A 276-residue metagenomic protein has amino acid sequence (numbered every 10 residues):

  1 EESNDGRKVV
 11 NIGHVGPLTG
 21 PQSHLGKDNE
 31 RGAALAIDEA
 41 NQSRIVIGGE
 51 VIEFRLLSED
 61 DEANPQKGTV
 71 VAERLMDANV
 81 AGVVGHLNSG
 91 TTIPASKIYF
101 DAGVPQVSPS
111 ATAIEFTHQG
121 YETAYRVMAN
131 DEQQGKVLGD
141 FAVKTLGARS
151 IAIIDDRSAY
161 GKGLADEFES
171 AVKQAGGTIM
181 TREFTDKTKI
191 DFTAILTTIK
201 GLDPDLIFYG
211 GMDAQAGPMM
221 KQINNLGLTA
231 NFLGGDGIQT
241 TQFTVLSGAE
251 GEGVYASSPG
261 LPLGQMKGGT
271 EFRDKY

Functional and structural regions predicted by a protein language model:
E2-S3, V9, H24-N29, S43-H118 (+2 more regions): Beta-alpha junction/loop-to-helix N-cap segments that form part of ligand/metal-binding clefts
V9-N11, R55, R149-S150, D205-L206: Residues that mark the start of a beta-strand
V10-A34, E59-P65, N88, I154-K162 (+1 more regions): Extracytoplasmic "Venus flytrap"
L25-G48, D166-K173: Short, polar/charged alpha-helical segment
T69, M76, V143-K144, K200 (+2 more regions): Non-catalytic positions within long, well-ordered alpha-helices that form the structural scaffold/packing of enzyme
V80-E183, N231-A256, P262-L263: Extracytoplasmic ligand/sensor domains, especially the bilobed periplasmic-binding protein
V84, L206-G210: Structural motif
K267-Y276: The feature captures the short pre-catalytic strand/loop hairpin that immediately precedes and shapes the active-site
